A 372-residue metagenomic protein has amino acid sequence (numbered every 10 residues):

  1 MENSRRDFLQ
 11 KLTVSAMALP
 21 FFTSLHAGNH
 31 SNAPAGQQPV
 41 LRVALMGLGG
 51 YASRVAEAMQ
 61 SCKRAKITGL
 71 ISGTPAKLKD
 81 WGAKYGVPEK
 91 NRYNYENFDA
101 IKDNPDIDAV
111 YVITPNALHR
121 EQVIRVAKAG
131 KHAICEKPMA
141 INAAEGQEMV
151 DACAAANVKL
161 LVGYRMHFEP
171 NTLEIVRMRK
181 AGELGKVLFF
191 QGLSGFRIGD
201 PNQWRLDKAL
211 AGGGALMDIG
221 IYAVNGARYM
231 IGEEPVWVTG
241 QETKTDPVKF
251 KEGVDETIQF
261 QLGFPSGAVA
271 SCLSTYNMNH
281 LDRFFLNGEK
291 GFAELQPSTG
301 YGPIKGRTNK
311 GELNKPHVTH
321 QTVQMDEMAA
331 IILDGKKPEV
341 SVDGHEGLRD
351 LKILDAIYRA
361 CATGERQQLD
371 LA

Functional and structural regions predicted by a protein language model:
M1-S4: N-terminal secretory signal peptides
L9-Q37, A109-Y111, A330-A372: C-terminal helix-rich "cap/oligomerization" subdomain common to oxidoreductases
L12-G86: N-terminal Rossmann-like dinucleotide-binding module
L45, C135, L160-V162, C272 (+1 more regions): Hydrophobic residues in well-ordered beta-strands that form the structural core
G50-Y51, M166-K251, G364: Predominantly a Rossmann-like dinucleotide-binding segment in NAD(P)-dependent oxidoreductases
K90-A152: Beta-loop-alpha module in the N-terminal Rossmann-like domain of NAD(P)-dependent dehydrogenases, especially those
E148-M166, K186-L188: Rossmann-fold dehydrogenase core element
K244, V248-T257, F264-D326: NAD(P)-dinucleotide binding in Rossmann-like oxidoreductases
